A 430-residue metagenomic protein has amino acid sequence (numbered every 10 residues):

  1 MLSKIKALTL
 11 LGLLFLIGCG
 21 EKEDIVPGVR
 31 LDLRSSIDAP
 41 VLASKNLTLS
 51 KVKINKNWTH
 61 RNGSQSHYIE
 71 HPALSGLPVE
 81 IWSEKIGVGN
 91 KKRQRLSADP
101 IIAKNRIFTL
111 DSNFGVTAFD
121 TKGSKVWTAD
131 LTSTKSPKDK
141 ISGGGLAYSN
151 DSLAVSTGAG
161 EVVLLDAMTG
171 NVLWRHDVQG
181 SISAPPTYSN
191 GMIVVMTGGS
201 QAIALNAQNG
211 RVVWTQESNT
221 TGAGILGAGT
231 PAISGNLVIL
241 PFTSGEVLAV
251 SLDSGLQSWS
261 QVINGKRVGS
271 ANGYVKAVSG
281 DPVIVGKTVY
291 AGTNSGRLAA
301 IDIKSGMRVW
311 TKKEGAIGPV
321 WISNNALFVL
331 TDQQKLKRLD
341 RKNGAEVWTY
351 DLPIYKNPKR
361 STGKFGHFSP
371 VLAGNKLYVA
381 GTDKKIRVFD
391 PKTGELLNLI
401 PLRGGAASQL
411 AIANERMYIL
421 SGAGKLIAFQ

Functional and structural regions predicted by a protein language model:
C19-K22: Bacterial signal peptide processing site
P27-D38, K45-I81: Blade/loop signatures of beta-propeller domains
N55-K56, K104-N105, N150-D151, N190-G191 (+5 more regions): Short coil/turn segments that connect the beta-strands within blades of beta-propeller domains
W82-I101, T128-A147, W174-S189, V212-S234 (+4 more regions): Extracytoplasmic beta-rich repeat domains
D111-S112, N150, T157-G158, T197-G198 (+7 more regions): Structural signature of WD-repeat beta-propellers
D120-S124, D166-T169, N206-G210, L252-G255 (+3 more regions): Short loop/turn segments that connect beta-strands within beta-propeller blades
F328-R341, A345-V388: Loop/turn-rich, solvent-exposed surfaces of beta-rich toroidal or solenoidal domains
